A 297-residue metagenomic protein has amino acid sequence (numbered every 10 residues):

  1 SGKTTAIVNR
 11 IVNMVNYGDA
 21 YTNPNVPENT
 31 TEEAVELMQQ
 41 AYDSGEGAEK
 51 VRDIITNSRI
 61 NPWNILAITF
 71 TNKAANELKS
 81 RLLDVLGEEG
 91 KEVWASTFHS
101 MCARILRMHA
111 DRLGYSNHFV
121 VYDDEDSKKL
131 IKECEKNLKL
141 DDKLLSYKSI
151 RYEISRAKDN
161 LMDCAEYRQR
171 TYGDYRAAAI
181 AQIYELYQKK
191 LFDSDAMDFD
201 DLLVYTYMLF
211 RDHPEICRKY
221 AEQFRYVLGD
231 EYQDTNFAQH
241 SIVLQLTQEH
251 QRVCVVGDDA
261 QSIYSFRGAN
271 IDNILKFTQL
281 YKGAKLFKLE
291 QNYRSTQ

Functional and structural regions predicted by a protein language model:
S1, A6, V26-E33, N61 (+6 more regions): Conserved helicase NTPase motor core
S1-N117, V121, R218, D272 (+1 more regions): P-loop NTPase Walker
N13-Y21, R81-V85, M108-H109, C134-N137 (+5 more regions): Active-site catalytic microenvironments for nucleophilic, acid-base chemistry
A74-K79, C102-I105, M162-D163, S262-S265 (+1 more regions): Switch/connector loops and helix/strand junctions flanking conserved nucleotide-binding motifs in nucleotide-processing
V85, M108, R112, N137-D141 (+5 more regions): Phosphate/oxyanion-binding loops and surfaces in catalytic or ligand/nucleic-acid-binding neighborhoods
M101, I150-E153, A157, R170 (+3 more regions): Short acidic/histidine-centered micro-motifs embedded in hydrophobic/aromatic stretches that mark compact functional
D124-L191: Coupling/switch/interface segments within P-loop NTPase motor domains and analogous charged loops in nucleic-acid
